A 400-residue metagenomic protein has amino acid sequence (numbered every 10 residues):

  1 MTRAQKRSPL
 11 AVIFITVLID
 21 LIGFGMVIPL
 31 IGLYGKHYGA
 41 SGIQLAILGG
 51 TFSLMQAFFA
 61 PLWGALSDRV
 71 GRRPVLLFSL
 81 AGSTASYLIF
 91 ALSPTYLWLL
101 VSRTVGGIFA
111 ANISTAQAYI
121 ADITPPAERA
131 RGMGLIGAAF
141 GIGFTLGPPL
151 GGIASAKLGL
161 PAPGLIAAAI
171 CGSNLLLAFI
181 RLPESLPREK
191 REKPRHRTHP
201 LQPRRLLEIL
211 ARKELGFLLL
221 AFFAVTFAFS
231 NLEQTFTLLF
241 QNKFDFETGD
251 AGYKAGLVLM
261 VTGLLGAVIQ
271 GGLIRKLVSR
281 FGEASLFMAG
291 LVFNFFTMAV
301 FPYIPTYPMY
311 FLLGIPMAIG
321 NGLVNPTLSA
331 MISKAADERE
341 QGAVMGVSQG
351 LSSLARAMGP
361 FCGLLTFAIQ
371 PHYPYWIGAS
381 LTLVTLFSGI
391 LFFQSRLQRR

Functional and structural regions predicted by a protein language model:
T2-R7, P183-L220: Juxtamembrane intracellular "pre-TM" segments in multi-pass secondary transporters
G25, S53-P61, A111, F144-T145 (+3 more regions): Residue-level signature of mid-helix packing/kink "hotspots" within the transmembrane helices of 12-pass Major
P29-G42, T235-K254: Short amphipathic helix-loop junctions that connect adjacent transmembrane helices in Major Facilitator Superfamily/SLC
A57-Y96: Conserved MFS/SLC helix-loop-helix module at the cytosolic interface between two early adjacent transmembrane helices
A60-V70, I269-G282: Helix-to-loop junctions at the C-terminal end of transmembrane segments in multipass secondary transporters
S102-G141: Cytoplasmic helix-loop-helix junction between adjacent transmembrane helices in 12-TM secondary transporters
I136-I180: Helix-loop-helix hairpin linking two adjacent transmembrane segments in secondary transporters
G282-L328: C-terminal transmembrane helical hairpin of 12-TM major facilitator-type secondary transporters
